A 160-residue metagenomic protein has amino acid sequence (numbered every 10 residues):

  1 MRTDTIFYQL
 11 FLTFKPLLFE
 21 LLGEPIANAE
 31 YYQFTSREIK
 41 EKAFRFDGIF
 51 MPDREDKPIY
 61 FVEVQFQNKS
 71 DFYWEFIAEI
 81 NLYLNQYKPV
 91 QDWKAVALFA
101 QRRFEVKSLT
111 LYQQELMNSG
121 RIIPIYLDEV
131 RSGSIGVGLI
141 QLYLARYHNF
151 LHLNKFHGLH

Functional and structural regions predicted by a protein language model:
M1-H160: Conserved single-residue anchors adjacent to enzymatic active/cofactor-binding motifs
